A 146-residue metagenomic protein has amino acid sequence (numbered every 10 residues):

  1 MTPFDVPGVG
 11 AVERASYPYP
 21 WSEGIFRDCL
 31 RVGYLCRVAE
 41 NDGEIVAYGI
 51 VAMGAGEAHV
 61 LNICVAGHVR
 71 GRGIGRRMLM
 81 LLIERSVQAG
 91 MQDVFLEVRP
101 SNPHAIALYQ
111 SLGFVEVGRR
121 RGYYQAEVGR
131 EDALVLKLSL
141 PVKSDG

Functional and structural regions predicted by a protein language model:
P3-R72, R76-A89, G122, S139-D145: Acetyl-CoA-dependent GNAT
L35, D93-R99, D132-G146: Conserved catalytic core of the tyrosine transesterase superfamily
V65, R99-P100: Short amphipathic helical patch at the helix-1/turn junction of helix-turn-helix
V69-R70, N102, L108-L112, R130-L134: ABC family nucleotide-binding domain
L79, N102-A105, G122-E127: Short glycine/proline-centered loop/turn elements that form peptide/ligand docking sites
F95-E97, V115-V135: Conserved catalytic-core motifs of GNAT/GCN5-like acyltransferases
